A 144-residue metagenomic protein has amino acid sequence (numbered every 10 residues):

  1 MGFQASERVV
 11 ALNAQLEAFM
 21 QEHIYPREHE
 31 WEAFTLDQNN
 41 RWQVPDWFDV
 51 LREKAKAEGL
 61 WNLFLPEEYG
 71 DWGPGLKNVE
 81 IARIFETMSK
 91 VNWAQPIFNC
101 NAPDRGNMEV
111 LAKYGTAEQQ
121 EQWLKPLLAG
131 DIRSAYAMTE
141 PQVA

Functional and structural regions predicted by a protein language model:
M1, E22, Q43-V44: N-terminal membrane/targeting module of cytochrome P450s
M1-L16: Intrinsic disorder at enzyme termini
V9, M20, T116: Residue-level signal for inorganic ion chemistry
A18-P26: N-terminal glycine-rich anion-binding loops that anchor highly charged ligand groups
H29-A144: Glycine-rich flavin
